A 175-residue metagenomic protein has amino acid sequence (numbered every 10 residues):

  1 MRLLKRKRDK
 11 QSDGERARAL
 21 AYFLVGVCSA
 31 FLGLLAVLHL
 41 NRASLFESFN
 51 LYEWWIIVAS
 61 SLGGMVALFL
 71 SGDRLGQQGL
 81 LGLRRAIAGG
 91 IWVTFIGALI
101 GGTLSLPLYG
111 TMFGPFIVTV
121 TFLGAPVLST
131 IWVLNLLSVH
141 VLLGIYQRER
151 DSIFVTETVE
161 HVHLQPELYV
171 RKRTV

Functional and structural regions predicted by a protein language model:
M1-V175: Juxtamembrane/disordered regions of integral membrane proteins
